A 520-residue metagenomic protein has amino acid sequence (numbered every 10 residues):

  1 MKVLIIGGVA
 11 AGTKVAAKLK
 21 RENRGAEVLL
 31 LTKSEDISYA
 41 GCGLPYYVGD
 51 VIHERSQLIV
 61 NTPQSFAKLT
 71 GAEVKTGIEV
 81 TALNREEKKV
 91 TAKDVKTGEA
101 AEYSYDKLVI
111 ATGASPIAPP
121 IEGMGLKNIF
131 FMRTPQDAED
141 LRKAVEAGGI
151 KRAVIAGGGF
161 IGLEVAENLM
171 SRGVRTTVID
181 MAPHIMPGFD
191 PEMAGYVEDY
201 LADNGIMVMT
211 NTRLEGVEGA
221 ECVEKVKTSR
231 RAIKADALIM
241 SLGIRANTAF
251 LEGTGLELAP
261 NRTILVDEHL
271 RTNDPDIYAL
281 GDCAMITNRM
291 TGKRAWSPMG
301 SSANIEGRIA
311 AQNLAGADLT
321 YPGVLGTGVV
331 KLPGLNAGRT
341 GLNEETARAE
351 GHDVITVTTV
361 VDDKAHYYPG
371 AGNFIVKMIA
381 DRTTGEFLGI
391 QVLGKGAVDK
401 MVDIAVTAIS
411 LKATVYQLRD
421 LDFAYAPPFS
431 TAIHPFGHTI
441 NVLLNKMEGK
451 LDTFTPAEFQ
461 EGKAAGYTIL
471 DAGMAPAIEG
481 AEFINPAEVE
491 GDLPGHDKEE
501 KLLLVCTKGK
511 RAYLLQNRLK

Functional and structural regions predicted by a protein language model:
M1, G8, R21, C283-G396 (+2 more regions): Mid-to-C-terminal Rossmann-like scaffold of FAD/NAD(P)H-dependent oxidoreductases
M1-G77, I117, A166-F189, T327 (+3 more regions): Beta1-alpha1 glycine-rich phosphate/pyrophosphate-binding loop at the start of Rossmann-like nucleotide-binding domains
I5-I6, Y103-G113, A156, I233-G243 (+2 more regions): Short hydrophobic core segments
G25-E27, L69-G71, K75-K96, Y103 (+1 more regions): A Rossmann-like FAD-binding core segment of flavoenzymes
I59, R152-V154, F160-G216, M299-A303 (+1 more regions): Rossmann-like dinucleotide-binding cores of NAD(P)H-dependent redox enzymes
I110-R172, M207-V208, P260, V266-E268 (+1 more regions): Glycine-rich dinucleotide-binding loop and its adjacent helix/turn
G125-G149, E221-K225, A232-I309, I404 (+1 more regions): FAD-site-proximal beta/loop scaffold in flavoenzymes
E490-K520: Catalytic cysteine-centered active loop of the rhodanese-like fold, especially the PTP/DSP P-loop
